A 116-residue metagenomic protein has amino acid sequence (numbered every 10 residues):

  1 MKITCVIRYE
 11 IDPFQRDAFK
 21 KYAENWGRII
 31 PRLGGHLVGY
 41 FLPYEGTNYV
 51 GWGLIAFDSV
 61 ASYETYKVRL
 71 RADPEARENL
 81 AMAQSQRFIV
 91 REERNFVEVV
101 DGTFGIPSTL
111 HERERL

Functional and structural regions predicted by a protein language model:
K2-A18, Y22, I106, E114: Surface-exposed interaction/gating patches
I3-R8, F19, I30, G51-F57: Short, structured motif recognition centered on aromatic/hydrophobic residues
I11-P13, F57-S59, E98-D101: Non-catalytic surface loops within mature trypsin-like serine protease
R16-A18, S62-E64, T103: Intrinsically disordered, low-complexity acidic/polar segments
K21-V38, A56-F96, L116: An amphipathic, aromatic/His-enriched active-site/gating alpha helix that lines ligand/cofactor pockets
Y40-Y44: Short, solvent-exposed loop/turn elements at beta->coil junctions and helix N-caps that rim active or binding pockets
G46-Y49: Short acidic/glycine-enriched loop/turn segments that link adjacent beta-strands
E92, F96-L116: Acidic/histidine-enriched, glycine/proline-rich intrinsically disordered or flexible terminal extensions
